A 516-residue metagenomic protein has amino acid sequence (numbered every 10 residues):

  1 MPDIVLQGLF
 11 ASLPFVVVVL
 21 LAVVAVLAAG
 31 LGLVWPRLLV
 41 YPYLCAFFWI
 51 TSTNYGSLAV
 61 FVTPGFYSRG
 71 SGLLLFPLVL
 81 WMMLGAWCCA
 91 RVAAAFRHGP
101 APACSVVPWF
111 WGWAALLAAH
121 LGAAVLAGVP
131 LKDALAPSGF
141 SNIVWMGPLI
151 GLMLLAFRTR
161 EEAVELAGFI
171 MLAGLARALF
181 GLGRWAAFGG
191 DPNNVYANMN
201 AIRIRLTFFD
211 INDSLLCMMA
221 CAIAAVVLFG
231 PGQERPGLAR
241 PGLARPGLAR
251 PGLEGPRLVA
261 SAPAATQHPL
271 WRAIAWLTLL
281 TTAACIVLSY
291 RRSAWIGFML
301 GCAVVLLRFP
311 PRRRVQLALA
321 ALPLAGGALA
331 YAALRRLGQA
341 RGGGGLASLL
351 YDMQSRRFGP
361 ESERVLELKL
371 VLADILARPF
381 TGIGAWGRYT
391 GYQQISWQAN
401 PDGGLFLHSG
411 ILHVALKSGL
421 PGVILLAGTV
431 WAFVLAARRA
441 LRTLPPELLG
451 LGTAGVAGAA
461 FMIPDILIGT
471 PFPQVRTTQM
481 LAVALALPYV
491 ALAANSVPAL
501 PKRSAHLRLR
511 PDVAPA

Functional and structural regions predicted by a protein language model:
M1-A93, H120-L126, M462: N-terminal signal-anchor transmembrane segment
V16, G72-M82, P108-A118, L131-L155 (+2 more regions): Aromatic-anchored transmembrane helix interface
A22-A25, A29, A118-G122, P148-L152 (+5 more regions): Alpha-helical transmembrane segments of multi-pass inner-membrane proteins
L44-W49, M153, I223-A224, W295-L307 (+3 more regions): Hydrophobic transmembrane alpha-helices of multi-pass, membrane-embedded glycosylation machinery
L179, W185-G189, L288-S289, L306-R356 (+3 more regions): A membrane-periplasm/extracellular boundary helix in multi-pass inner-membrane enzymes that assemble envelope glycans
A222-V226, M299, A432, A454-A516: Transmembrane alpha-helices of multi-pass inner-membrane enzymes
L243, K417-A460: Hydrophobic transmembrane alpha-helices and their immediate junctions
D352-K369, A373-S418, A437-R442: Long extracytoplasmic/lumenal interhelical loops at the membrane interface of multi-pass membrane proteins
